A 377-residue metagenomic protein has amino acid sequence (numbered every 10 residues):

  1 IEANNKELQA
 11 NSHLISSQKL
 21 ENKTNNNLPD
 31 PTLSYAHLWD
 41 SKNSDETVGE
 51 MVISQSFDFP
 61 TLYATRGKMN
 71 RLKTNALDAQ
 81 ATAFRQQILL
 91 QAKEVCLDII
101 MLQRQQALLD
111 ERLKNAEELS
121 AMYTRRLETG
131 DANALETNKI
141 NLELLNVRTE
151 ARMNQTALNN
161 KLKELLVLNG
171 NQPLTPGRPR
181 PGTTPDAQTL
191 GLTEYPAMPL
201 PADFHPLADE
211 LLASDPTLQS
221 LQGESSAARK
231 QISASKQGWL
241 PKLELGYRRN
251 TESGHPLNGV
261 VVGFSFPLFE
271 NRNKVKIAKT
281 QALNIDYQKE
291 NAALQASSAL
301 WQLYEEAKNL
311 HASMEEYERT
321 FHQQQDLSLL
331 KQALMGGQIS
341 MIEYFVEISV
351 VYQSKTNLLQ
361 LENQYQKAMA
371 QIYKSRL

Functional and structural regions predicted by a protein language model:
I1-H37, F57, T65, R71 (+5 more regions): Bacterial Sec-pathway N-terminal export signals of envelope proteins
A3-A10, S16-D30, M51-M69, A79-Q86 (+6 more regions): A glycine-/polar-enriched beta->alpha junction
A10-N22, F84, I88-E111, A116-S120 (+5 more regions): Amphipathic alpha-helical coiled-coil segments
P31-K68, G182-L200, K242-K279: Small/polar, glycine/serine/threonine/aspartate-rich low-complexity segments that form flexible
S44-D45, G49, T149-R152, T156 (+4 more regions): Outer-membrane beta-barrel domain signature
K68-R71, A134-L145, K279, M341-V350: Short, charged, amphipathic alpha-helical segments
Q87-S214, L303-E306, L310: Periplasmic alpha-helical coiled-coil/stalk elements that build and connect Gram-negative outer-membrane
